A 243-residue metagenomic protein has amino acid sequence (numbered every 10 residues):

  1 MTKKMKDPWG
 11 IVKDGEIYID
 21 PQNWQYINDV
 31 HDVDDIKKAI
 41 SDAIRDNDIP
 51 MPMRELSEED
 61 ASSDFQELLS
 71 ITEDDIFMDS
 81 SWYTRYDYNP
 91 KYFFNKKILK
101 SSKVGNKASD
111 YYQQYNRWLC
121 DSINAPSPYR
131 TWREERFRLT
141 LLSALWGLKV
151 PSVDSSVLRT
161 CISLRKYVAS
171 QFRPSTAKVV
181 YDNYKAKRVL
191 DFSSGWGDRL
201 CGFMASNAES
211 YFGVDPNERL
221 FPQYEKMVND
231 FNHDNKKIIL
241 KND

Functional and structural regions predicted by a protein language model:
M1-Q66, S70-F77, I123, S127-W132 (+1 more regions): Class I S-adenosyl-L-methionine-dependent methyltransferase catalytic core
E67-L141: A structured, charge-rich N-terminal accessory region that forms the first stable segment of a protein and links
